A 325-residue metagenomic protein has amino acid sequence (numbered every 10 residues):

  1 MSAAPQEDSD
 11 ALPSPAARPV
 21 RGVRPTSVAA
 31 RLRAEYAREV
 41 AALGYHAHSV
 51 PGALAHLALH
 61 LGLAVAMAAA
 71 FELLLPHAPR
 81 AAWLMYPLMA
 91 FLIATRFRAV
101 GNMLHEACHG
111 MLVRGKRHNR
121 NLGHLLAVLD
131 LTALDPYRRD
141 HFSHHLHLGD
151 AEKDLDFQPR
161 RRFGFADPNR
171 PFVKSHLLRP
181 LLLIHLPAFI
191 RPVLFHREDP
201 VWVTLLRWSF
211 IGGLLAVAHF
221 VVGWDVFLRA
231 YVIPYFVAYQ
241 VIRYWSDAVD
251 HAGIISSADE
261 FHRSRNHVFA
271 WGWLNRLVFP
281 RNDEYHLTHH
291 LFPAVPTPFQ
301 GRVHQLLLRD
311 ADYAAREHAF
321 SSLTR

Functional and structural regions predicted by a protein language model:
M1-I93, V128-A230, T297-R325: Non-catalytic, topology-defining segments of multipass membrane proteins
A78-N102, L125-D135, F236-V237, A270-N282: Membrane-embedded alpha-helical segments that form the functional core of polytopic membrane enzymes, especially those
L92-L104, A133-Y137, H185-A188, Y231-E260: Transmembrane alpha-helical segments that form the membrane-embedded catalytic/substrate-channel core of multi-pass
V100-H109, Y137-G149, S246-G253, F279-V295: Histidine-centered catalytic micro-motifs
N102-N121, K153-Q158: Aspartate-rich (DDxxD/NDxxD/DxxxD) Mg2+/diphosphate-binding motifs and their adjoining helix-loop segments
C108, L112-V113, A258, P296-T297: Active-site-flanking alpha-helical
R120-L126, S257-A270: Membrane-cytosol interface motif
R191-V193, F261-Y285: Active-site-proximal inter-transmembrane loops
